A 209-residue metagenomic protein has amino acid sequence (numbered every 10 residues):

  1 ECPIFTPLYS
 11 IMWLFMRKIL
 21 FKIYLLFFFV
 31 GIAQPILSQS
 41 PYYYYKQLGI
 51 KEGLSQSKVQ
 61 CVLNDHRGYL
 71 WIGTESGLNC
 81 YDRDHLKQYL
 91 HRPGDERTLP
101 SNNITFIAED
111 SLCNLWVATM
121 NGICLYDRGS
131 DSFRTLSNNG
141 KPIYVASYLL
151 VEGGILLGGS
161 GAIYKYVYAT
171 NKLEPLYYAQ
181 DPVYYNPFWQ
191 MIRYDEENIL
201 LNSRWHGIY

Functional and structural regions predicted by a protein language model:
E1-Y209: Carboxylate-rich, polar loop motifs that coordinate divalent cations or form catalytic acidic clusters
